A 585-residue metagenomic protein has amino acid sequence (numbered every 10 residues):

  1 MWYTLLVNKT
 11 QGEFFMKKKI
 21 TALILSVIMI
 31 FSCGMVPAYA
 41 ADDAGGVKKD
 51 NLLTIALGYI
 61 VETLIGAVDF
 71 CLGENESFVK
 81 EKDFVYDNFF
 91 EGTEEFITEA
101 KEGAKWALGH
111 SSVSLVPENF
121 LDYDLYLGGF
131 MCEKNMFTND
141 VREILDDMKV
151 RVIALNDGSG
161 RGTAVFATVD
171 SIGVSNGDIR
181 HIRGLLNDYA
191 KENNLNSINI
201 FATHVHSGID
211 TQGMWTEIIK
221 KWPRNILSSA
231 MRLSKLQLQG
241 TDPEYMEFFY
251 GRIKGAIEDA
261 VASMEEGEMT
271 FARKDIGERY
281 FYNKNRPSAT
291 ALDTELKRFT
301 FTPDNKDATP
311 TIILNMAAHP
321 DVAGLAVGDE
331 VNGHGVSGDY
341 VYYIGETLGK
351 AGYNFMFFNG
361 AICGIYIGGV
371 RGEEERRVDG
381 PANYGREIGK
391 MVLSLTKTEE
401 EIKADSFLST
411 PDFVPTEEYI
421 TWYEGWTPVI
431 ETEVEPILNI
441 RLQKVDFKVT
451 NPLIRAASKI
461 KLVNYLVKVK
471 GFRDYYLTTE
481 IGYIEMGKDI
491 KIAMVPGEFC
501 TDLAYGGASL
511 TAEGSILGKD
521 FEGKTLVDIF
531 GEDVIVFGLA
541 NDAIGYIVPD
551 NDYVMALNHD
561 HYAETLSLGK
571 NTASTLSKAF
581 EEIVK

Functional and structural regions predicted by a protein language model:
M1-F15: Short, Lys/Arg-enriched N-terminal segments with co-localized hydrophobic residues within the first ~10-30 amino acids
M16-I24: Bacterial N-terminal signal peptides that target proteins for export
L25-M29: Hydrophobic alpha-helical targeting segments used for export or membrane insertion
I30-F31, T216: Hydrophobic alpha-helical membrane context
F31-D43: Sec-dependent signal peptide cleavage junction
D42-F201, V205-N383, T396, S406-K585: Conserved beta-alpha junction segments in alpha/beta enzyme cores
V392: Glycan-recognition surfaces in beta-rich domains, encompassing non-catalytic CBMs and lectin-like receptor-binding
